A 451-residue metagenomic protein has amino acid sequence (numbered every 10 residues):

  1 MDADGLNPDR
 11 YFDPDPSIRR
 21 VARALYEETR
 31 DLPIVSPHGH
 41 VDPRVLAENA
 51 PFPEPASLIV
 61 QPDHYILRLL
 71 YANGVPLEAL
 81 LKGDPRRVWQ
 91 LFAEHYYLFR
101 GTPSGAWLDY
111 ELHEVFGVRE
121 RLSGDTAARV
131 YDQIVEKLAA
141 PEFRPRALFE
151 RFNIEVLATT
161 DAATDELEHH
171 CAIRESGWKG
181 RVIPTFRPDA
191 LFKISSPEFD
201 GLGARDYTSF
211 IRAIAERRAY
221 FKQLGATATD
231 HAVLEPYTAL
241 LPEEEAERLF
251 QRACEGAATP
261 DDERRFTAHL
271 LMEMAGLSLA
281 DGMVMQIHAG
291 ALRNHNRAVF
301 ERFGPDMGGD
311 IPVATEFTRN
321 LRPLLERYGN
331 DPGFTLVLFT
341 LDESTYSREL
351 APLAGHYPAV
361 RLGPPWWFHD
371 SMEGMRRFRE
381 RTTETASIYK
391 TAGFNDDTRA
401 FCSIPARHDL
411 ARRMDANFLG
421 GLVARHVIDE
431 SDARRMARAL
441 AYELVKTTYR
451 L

Functional and structural regions predicted by a protein language model:
D2-V35, G39-D281, N330-S344, A351-L451: Metal-cofactor-binding active-site regions of metalloenzymes
M285-I287: C-terminal amphipathic alpha-helical interaction region
N294-P364: Active-site-proximal binding-pocket segments
